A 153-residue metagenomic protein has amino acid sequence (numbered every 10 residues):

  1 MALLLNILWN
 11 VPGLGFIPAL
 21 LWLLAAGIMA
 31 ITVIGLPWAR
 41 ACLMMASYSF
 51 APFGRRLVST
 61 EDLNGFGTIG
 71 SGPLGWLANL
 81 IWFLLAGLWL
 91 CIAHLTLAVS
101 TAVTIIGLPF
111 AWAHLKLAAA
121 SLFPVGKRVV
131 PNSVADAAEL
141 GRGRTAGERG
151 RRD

Functional and structural regions predicted by a protein language model:
M1-D153: Juxtamembrane, membrane-proximal amphipathic segments and lipid-exposed surfaces of hairpin/multipass modules
